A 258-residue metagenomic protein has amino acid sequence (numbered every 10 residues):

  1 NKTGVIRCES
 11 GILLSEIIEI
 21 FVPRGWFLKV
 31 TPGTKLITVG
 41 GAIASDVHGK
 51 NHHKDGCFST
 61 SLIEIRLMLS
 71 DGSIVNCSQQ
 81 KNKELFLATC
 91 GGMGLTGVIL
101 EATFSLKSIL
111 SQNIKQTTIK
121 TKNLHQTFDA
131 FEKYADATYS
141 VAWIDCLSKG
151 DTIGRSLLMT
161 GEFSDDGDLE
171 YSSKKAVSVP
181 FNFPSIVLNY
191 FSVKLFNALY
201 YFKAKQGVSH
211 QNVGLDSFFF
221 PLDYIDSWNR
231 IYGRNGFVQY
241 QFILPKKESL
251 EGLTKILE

Functional and structural regions predicted by a protein language model:
N1-E258: Noncatalytic alpha-helical scaffold of FAD-dependent oxidoreductases
